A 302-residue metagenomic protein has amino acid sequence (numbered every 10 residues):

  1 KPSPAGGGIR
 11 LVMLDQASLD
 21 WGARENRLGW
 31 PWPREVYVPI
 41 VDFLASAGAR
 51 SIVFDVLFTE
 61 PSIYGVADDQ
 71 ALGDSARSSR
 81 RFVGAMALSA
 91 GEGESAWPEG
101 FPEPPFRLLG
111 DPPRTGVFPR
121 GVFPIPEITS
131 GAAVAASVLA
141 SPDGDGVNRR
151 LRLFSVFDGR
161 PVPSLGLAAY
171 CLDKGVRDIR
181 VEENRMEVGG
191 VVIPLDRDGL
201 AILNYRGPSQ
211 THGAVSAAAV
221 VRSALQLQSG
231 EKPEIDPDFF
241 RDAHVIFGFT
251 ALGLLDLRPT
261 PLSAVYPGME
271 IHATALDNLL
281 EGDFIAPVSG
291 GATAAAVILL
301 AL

Functional and structural regions predicted by a protein language model:
K1-D196, P233, P237-L302: Non-transmembrane functional regions of envelope-associated proteins
V181-K232: Substrate-access "cap/lid" subdomains that shape and gate the entrance to catalytic or ligand-binding pockets
